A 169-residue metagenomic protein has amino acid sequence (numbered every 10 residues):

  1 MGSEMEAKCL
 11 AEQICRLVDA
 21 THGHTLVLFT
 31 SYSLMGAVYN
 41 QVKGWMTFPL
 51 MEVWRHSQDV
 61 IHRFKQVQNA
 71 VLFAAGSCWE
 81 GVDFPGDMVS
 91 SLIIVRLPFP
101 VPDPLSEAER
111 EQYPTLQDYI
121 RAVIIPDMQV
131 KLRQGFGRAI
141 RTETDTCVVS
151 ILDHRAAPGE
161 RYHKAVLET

Functional and structural regions predicted by a protein language model:
M1-T169: ASCE RecA-like P-loop NTPase motor cores that couple ATP hydrolysis to mechanical translocation on nucleic acids
